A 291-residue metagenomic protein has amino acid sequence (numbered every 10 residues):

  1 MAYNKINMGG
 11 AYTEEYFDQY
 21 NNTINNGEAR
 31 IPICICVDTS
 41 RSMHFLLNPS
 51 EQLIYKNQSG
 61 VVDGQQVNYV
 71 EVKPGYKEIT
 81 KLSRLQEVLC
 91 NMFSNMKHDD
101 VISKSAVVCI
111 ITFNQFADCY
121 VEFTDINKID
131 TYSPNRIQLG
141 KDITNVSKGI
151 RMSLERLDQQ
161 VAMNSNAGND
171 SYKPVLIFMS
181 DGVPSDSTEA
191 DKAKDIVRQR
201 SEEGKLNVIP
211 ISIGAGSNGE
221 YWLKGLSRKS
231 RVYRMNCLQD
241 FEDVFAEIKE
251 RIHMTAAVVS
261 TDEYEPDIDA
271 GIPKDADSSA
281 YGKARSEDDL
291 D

Functional and structural regions predicted by a protein language model:
M1-E71, G75, Q159-G168: Acidic, polar low-complexity linker/tail segments
K5, L47, Q138-T144, M152 (+2 more regions): VWA/integrin I-like adhesion module and closely mimicked acidic/polar interface patches used
I35-S40, L85, I110-F113, S153 (+2 more regions): DG-centered beta-turn motif at the end of beta-strands
F45-L53, V101-R136, N218-R228: Short beta-strand-loop
P49-Q65, G75, I79, S83 (+6 more regions): Extended acidic, low-complexity intrinsically disordered regions
V62-K73, N114-M152, V183: Short, charged loop segments at secondary-structure junctions
S83-H98: An active-site-proximal "capping" alpha-helix that borders the catalytic cofactor pocket
Y132-N135, K194-I196, N207-I272: Von Willebrand factor A/integrin I-like adhesion domains
